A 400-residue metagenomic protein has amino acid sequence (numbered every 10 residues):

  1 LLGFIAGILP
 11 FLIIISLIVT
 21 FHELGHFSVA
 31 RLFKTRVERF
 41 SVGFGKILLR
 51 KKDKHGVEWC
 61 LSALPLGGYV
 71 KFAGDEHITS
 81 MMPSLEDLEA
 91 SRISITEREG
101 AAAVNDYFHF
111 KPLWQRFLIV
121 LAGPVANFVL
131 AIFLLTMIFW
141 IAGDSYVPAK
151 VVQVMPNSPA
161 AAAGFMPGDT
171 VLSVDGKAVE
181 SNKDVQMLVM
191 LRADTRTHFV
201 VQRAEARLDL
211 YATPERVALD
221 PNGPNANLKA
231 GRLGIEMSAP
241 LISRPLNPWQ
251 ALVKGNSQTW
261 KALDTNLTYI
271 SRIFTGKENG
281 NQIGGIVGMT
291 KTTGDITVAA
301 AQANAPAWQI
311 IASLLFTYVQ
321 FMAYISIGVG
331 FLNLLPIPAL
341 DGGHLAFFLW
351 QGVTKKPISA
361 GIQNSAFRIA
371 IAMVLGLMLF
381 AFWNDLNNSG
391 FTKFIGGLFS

Functional and structural regions predicted by a protein language model:
L2-E99, L332-L340, L345-T354: Small-residue-rich helix-interface/hinge motifs
G3, G7-F11, K111-V120, N127 (+2 more regions): Residue-level signature of transmembrane alpha-helical entry/exit and packing/kink sites in multi-pass membrane
I15-V19, K71, N127, Y324-N333 (+1 more regions): Alpha-helical transmembrane segments of multi-pass membrane proteins
F21, L32, G68, F72 (+3 more regions): Internal alpha-helical transmembrane segments
F33-E38, G143-A161, M166, S389-G397: Alpha-helical transmembrane signal-anchor/signal-peptide segments
R98-W114, L219-V329, A346-S365, I369 (+1 more regions): Functional transmembrane alpha-helices
A160-N182, T259, A366: Conserved PDZ fold ligand-binding element
M166, L172-S173, M187-K229: PDZ-domain C-terminal substructure recognizer with occasional recognition of PDZ-binding tails
